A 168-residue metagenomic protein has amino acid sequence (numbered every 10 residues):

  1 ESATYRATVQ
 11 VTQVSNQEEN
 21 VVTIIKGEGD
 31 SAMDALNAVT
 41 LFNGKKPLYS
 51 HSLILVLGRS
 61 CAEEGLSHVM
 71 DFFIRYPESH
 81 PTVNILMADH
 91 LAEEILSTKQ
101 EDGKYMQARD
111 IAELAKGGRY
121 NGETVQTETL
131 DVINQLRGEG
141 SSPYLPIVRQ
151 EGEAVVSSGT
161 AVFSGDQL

Functional and structural regions predicted by a protein language model:
E1-L168: A glycine-rich, acidic short-motif signal
